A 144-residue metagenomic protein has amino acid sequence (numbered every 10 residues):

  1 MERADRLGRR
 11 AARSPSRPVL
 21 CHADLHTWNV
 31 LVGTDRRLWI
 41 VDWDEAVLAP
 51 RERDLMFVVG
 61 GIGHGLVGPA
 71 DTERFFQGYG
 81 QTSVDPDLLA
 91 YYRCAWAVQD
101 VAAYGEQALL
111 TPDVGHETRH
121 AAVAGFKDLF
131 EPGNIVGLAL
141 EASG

Functional and structural regions predicted by a protein language model:
M1-H22, L138: An alpha-helical support segment within catalytic cores of ATP-dependent transferases
L20, W39-D42: Pre-DFG segment of protein kinase catalytic domains
L25: Hydrophobic HxD+1 residue recognition
W28-V30: Hydrophobic residue at the +6 position relative to the catalytic HRD Asp in the kinase catalytic loop
V32-R36: Activation-loop N-terminal segment of eukaryotic-like protein kinases
E52-D87, C94-P112, D128: Active-site activation/catalytic loop segments of kinase-like enzymes and analogous catalytic loops in related
A102-G144: ATP/Mg2+ or Mg2+-diphosphate-binding catalytic cores that bind nucleotide phosphates or diphosphates via glycine-rich
